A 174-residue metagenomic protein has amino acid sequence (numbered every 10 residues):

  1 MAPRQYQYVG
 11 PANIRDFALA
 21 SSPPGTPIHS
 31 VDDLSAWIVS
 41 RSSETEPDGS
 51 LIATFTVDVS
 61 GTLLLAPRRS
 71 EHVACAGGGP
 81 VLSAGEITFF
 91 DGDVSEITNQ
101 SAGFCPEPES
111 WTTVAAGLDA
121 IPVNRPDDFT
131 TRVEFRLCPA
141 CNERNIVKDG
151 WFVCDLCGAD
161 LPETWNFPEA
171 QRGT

Functional and structural regions predicted by a protein language model:
M1-G78: General detector of N-terminal leader/presequence modules that precede the first folded domain
Y8, F55, L63, V94-I97 (+2 more regions): Generic preference for hydrophobic/aromatic residues in regular secondary structure cores
V9, V31, V39, V57-V59 (+8 more regions): Extended aliphatic helical segments
D16, D32-D33, D48, D58 (+6 more regions): Acidic-enriched, low-complexity/disordered segments with a strong bias for Aspartate over Glutamate
L19, L34, L51, L63-L65 (+5 more regions): Generic detector of leucine side chains in alpha-helical contexts
S43-I121: Interaction interfaces in information-processing and related assembly proteins
N99-T174: Cys/His-clustered metal-coordination modules, chiefly Zn-binding fingers
